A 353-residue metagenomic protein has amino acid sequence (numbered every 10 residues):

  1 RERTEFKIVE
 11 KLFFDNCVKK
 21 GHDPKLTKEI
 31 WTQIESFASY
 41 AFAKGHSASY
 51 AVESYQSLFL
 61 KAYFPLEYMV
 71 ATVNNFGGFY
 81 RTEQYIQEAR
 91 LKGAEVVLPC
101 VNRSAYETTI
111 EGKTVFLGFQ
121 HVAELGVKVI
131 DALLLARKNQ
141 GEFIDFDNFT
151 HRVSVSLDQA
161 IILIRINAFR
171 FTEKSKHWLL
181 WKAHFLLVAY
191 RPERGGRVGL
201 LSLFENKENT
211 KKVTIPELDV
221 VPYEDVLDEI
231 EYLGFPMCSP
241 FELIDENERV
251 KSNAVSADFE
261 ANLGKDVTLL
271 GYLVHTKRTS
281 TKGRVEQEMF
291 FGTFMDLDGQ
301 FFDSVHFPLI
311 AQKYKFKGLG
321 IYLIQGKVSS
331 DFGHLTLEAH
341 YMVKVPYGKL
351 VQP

Functional and structural regions predicted by a protein language model:
R1-P353: Noncatalytic, beta-rich nucleic-acid-contacting surfaces in large DNA/RNA-processing enzymes
